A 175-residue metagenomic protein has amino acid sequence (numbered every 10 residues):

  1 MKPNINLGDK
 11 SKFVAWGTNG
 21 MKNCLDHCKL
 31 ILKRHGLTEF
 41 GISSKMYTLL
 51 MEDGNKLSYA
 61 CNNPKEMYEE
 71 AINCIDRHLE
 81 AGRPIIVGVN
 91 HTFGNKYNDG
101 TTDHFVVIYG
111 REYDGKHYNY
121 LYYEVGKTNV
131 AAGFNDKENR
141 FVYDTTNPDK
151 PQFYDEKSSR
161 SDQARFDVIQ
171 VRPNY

Functional and structural regions predicted by a protein language model:
M1-C74: Cysteine-nucleophile protease catalytic domains, especially the papain-like/related folds used in DUB/UBL proteases
K2-T18, T38, R111-Y175: Noncatalytic regulatory segments and standalone regulatory/sensor domains
I31, C74, H78, E156 (+1 more regions): Residues that form generic nucleotide/phosphate-binding pockets
A60-P64, N95-T101, A132-D136: Short, flexible/disordered intra-domain loops and linkers
Y68-Y123: Active-site-adjacent substructure of cysteine-protease-like catalytic cores
